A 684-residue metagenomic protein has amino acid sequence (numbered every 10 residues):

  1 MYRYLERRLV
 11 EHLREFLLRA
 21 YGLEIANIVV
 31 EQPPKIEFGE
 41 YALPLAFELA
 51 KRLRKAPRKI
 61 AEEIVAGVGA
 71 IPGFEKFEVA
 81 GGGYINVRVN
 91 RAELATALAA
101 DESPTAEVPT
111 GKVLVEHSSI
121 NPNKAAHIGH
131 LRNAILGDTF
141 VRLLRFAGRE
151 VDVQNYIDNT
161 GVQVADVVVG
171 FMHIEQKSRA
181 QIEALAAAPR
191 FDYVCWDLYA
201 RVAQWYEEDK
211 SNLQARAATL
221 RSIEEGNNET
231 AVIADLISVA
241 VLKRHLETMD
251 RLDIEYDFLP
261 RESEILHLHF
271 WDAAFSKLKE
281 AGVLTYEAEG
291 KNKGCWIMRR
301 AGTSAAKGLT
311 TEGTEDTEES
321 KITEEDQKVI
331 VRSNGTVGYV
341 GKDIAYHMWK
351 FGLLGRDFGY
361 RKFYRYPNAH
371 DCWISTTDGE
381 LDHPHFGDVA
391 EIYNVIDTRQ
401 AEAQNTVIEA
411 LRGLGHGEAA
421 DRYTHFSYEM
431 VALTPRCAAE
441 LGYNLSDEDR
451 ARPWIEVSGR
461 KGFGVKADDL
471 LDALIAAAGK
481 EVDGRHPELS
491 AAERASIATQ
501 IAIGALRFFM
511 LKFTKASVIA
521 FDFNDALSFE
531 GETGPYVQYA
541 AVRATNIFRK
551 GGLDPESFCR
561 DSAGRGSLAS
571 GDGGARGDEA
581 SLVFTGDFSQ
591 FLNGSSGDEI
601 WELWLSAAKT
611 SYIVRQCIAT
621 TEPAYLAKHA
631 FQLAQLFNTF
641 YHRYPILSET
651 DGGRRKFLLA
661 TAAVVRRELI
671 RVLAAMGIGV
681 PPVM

Functional and structural regions predicted by a protein language model:
M1-A95, E107-G564, L568, A575-M684: Non-catalytic interaction-recognition regions
T96-D101: Short, charged, solvent-exposed linker or helix-capping segments at domain edges/interfaces that act as flexible hinges
